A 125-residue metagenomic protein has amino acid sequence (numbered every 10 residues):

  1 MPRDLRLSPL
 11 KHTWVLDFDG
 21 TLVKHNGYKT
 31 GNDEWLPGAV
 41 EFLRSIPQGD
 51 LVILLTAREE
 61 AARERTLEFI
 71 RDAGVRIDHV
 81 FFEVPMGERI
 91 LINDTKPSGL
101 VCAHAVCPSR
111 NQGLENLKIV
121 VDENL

Functional and structural regions predicted by a protein language model:
M1-L125: HAD-like aspartate-dependent phosphatase fold
